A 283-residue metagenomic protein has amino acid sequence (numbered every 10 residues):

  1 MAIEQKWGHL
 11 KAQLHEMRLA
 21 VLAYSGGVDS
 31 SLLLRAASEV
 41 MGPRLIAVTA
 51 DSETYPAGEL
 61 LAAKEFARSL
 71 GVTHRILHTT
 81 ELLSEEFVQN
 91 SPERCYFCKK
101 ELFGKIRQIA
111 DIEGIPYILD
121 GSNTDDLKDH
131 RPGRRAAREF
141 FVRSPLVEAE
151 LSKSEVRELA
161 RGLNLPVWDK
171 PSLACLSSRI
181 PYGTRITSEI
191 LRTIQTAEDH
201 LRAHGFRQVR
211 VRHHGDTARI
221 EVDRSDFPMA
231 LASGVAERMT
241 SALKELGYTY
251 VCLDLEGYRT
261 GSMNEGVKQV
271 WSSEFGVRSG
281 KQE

Functional and structural regions predicted by a protein language model:
M1-G162, A203, A218, R238-Y248 (+2 more regions): ATP-dependent adenylation/nucleotidyltransferase module used to activate substrates
I76-H78, V211-H213, L255: A structural preference for short, hydrophobic beta-strand core positions in alpha/beta folds
E150-K153, R157-L201, G205-V209: Mid-to-C-terminal catalytic subdomains of enzymes that bind/position adenosyl phosphate moieties or nucleic-acid
F206-V211, Y250-C252: A short linear hydrophobic-aromatic micro-motif
H213-G215, R219-A232: A short interface-forming secondary-structure element
C252-G266: Short proline/glycine- and acidic-rich turn/helix-capping motifs at secondary-structure junctions
V267-E283: Short, basic, low-complexity termini and linkers enriched in Ser/Thr/Gly/Pro that act as targeting/leader peptides
